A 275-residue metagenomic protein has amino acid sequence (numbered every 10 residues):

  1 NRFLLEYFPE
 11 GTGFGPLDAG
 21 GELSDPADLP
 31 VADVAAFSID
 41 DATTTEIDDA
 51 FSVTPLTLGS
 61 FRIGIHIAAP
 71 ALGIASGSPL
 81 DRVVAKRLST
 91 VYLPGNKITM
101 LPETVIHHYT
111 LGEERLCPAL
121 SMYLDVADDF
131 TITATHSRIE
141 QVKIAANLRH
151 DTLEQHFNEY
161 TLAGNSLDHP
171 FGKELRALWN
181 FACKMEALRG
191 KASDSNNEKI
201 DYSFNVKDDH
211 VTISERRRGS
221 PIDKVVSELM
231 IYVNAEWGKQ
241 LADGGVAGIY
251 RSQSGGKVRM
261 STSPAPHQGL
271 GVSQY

Functional and structural regions predicted by a protein language model:
N1-G11: Boundary/activation segment at the start of structured domains
P16-Y275: Electropositive polyanion-binding surfaces
